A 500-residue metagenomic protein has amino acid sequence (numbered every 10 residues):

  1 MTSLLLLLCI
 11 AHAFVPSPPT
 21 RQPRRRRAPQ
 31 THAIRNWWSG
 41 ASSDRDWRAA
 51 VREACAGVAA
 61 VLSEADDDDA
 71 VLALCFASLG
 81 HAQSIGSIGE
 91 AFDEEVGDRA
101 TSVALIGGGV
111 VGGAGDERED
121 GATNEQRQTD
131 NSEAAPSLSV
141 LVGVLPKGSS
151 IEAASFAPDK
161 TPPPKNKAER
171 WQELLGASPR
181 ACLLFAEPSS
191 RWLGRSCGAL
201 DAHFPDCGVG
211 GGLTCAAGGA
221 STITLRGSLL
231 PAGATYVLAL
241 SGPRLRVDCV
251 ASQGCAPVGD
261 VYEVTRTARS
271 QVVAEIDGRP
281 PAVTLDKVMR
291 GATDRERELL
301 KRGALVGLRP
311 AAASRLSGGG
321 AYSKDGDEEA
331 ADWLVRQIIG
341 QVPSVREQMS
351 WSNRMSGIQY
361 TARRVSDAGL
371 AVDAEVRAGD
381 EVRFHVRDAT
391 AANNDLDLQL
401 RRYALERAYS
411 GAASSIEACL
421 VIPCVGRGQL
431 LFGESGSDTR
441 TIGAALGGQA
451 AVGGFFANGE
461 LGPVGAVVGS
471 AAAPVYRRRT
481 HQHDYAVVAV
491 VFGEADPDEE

Functional and structural regions predicted by a protein language model:
M1-S3, C9, P29, T101 (+2 more regions): N-terminal functional modules and adjacent low-complexity/disordered segments of proteins
T2-T20: N-terminal chloroplast transit peptides
S3-L4, R21, H32, N124: N-terminal compositionally biased, intrinsically disordered segments and leader/signal-like regions
L8-I10, R25, Q30, D327: Short, intrinsically disordered, low-complexity terminal segments
A13-F14, P29-R35: N-terminal mitochondrial targeting presequences
R21-R27, R127: Basic polycationic patches enriched in arginine
I34-L72, A77-I85, A91-A450, F455-E500: Small-residue-enriched flexible segments
